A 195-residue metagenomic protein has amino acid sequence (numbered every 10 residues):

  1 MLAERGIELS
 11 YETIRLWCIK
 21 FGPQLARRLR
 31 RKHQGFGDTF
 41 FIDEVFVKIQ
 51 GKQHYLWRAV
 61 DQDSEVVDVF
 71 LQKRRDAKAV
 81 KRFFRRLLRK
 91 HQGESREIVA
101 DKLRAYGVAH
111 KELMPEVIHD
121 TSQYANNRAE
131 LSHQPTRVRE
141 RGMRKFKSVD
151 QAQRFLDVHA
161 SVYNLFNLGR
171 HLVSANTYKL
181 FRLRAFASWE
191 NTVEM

Functional and structural regions predicted by a protein language model:
M1-M195: Residue-level recognition of single "structural anchor" positions that define or cap local secondary structure
